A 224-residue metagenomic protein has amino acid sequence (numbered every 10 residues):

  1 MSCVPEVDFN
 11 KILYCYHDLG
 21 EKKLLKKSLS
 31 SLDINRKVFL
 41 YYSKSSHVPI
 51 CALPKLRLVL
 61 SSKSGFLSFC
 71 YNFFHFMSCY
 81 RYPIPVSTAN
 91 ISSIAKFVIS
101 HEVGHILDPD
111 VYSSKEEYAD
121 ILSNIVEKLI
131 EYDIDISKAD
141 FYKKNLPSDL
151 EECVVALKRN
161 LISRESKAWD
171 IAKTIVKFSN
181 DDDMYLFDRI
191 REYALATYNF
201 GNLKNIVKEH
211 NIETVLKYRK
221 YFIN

Functional and structural regions predicted by a protein language model:
M1-C3, S113, E117, I223-N224: Short intrinsically disordered terminal tails
M1-E6, D108, A156, R164: N-terminal low-structure segments adjacent to metalloprotease catalytic domains across cellular compartments
S2-V48, F66-L67, Y71-P83, E192-Y193 (+1 more regions): Short juxta-domain linker segments that transition from a proline/glycine-rich, charged coil into a short amphipathic
C15, A89-S93, F97, V154 (+1 more regions): Short, charged/polar micro-motifs that form catalytic or ligand-binding hotspots
K23, H101, S166-D170: A structural signal for well-ordered alpha-helical segments within the folded catalytic domains of diverse enzymes
F39-K96, V103-D110, E116: Active-site scaffold of zinc-dependent metalloenzymes
P109-V155: Post-HEXXH active-site segment of zinc metalloproteases
I125-V126, E151-E152, A156-E165, D170-N224: Pan-zinc metallopeptidase signature
